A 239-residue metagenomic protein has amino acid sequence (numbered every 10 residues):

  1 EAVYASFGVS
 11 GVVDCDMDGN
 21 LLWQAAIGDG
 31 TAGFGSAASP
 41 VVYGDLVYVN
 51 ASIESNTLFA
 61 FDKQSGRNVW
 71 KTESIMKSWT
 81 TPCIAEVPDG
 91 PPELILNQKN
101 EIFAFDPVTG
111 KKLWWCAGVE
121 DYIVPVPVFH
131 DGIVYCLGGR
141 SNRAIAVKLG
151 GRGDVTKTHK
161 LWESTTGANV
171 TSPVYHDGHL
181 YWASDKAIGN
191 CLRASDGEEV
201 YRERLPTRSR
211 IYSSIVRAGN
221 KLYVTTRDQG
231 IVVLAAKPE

Functional and structural regions predicted by a protein language model:
E1-E239: Noncatalytic, solvent-exposed loop/strand surfaces of beta-propeller-type extracellular/periplasmic domains
